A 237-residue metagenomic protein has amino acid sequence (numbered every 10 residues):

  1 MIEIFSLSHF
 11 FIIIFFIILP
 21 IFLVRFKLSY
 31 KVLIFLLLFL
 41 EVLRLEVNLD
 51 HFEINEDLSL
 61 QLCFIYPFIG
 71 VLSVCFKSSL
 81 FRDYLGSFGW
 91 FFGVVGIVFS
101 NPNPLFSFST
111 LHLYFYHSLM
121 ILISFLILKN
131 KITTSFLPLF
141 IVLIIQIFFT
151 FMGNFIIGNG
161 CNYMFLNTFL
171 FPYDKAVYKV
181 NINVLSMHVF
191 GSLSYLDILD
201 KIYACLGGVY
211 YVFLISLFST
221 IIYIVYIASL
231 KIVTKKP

Functional and structural regions predicted by a protein language model:
I2-F11, S135-V142, I157-I222: Membrane-interface transmembrane-helix boundary segments in multi-pass integral membrane proteins
H9-I17, S59-L72, L85, V98 (+1 more regions): Membrane-embedded alpha-helical segments of multi-pass membrane proteins, especially the transmembrane helices
I18-F22, G70, L119-L137, I147-T150: Alpha-helical transmembrane segments in multipass membrane proteins, preferentially the mid-helix core
F22-V32, C75-R82, K129-L137: Membrane-interface helix-boundary motifs at transmembrane edges
S29-V74: A glycine-rich, hydrophobic loop/mini-helix early in the fold
K31-L33, R82-W90, T110-F115: Cytoplasmic-side transmembrane-helix entry/capping segments in multi-pass membrane proteins
L37-V47, F88-S100, L143-N154: Aromatic-anchored segments of alpha-helical transmembrane domains
V47-D57, F76-L80, F99-H112: Membrane-interface helix caps and helix-loop-helix hairpins in membrane proteins
